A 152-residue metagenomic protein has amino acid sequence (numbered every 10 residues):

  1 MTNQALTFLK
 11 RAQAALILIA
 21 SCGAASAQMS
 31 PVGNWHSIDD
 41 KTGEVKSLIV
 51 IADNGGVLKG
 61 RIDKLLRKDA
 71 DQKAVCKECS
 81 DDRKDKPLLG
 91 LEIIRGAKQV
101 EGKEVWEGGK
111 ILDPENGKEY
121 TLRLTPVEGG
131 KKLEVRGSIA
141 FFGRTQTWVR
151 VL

Functional and structural regions predicted by a protein language model:
T2-L16: Bacterial N-terminal signal peptides that target proteins for export
C22-A24: N-terminal signal peptide c-region/cleavage motif recognized by signal peptidases
I38-L122: Central antiparallel beta-sheet cores of small beta-barrel/beta-sandwich binding domains
N54, V127-G129: Structural motif
R61, E134-R136: Beta-strand residues in well-ordered beta-sheet regions across diverse protein folds
G130, I139-L152: Edge beta-strand at a domain terminus
